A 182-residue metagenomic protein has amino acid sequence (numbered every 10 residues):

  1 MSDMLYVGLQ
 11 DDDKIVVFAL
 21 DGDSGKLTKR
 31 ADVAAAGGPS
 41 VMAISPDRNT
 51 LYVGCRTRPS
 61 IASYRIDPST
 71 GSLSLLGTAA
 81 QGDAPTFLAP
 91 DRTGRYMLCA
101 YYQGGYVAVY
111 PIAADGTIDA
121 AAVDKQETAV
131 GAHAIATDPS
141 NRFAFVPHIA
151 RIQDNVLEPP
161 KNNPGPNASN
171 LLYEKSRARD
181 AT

Functional and structural regions predicted by a protein language model:
M1-T182: Predominantly soluble domains enriched in secretory-pathway, periplasmic, or organellar proteins
